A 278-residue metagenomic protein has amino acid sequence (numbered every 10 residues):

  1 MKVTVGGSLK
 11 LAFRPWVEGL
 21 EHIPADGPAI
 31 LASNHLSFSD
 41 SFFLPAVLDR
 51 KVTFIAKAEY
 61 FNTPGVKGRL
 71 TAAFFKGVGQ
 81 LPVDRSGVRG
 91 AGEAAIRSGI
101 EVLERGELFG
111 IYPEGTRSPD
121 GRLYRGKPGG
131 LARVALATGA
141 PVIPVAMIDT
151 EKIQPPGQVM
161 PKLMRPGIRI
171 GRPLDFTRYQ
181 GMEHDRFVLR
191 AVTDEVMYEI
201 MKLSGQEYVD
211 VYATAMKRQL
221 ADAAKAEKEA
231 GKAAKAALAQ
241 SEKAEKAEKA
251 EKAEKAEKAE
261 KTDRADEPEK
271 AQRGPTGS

Functional and structural regions predicted by a protein language model:
M1-E18, R50, K67-V78: A transmembrane-helix-recognition feature enriched in membrane-embedded lipid enzymes and envelope glyco-/phospholipid
G7, E21-H22, L44-P45, A72-A73 (+2 more regions): Short secondary-structure boundary/capping segments
K10-V17, G90-E93, E151: Short gly/ser/thr-rich secondary-structure transition/capping motifs
L11, V47, G77, V102 (+1 more regions): Conserved catalytic core of Hanks-type protein kinase domains
P15-L20, D40-S41, G68, I96-S98 (+1 more regions): A generic local structural motif
E21, A58, D84, A146 (+1 more regions): Residues at the C-termini of beta-strands that transition into short coil/loop
I23-V88: Catalytic core of membrane glycerolipid acyltransferases/transacylases, capturing the structured, soluble-facing
E93-S278: Non-catalytic C-terminal accessory region of glycerolipid acyltransferases and related lyso-lipid remodeling enzymes
